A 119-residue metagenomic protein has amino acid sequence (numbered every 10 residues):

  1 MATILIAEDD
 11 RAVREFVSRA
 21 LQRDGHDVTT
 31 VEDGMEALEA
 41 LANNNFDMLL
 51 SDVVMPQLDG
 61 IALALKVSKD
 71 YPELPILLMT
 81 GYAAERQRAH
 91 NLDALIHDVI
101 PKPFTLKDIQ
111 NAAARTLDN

Functional and structural regions predicted by a protein language model:
E8: Conserved acidic carboxylate
E15-R23: Charged docking surfaces used in two-component/phosphorelay signaling
T29-M48, A89: Acidic, metal-coordinating helix/loop segments flanking the phosphotransfer/catalytic sites of two-component signaling
D33-E36, D59-L63: Acidic catalytic/metal-coordinating carboxylates
S51-D52: Active-site T/S-Asp motif of two-component receiver
M55: Receiver (REC) domain active-site loop signature in two-component systems and cognate sites in sensor histidine kinases
A62, Y82-I100, K107, N111: Alpha4 helix (beta4-alpha4-beta5 surface) of REC/receiver domains from two-component response regulators
